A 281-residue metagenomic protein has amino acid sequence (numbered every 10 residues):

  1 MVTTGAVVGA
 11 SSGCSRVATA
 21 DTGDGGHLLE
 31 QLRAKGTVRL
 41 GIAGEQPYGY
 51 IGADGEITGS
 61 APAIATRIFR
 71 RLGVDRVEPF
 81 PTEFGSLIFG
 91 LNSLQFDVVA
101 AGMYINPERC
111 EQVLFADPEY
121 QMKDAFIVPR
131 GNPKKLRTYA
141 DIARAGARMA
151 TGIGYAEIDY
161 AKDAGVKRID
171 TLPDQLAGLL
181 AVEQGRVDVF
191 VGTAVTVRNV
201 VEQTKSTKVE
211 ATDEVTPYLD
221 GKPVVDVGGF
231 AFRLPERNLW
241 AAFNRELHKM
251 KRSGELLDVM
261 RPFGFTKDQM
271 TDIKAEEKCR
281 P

Functional and structural regions predicted by a protein language model:
V2-T4, V8, D21-G102, E111: Extracytoplasmic small-molecule ligand-binding "clamshell" domains of the periplasmic binding protein/Venus flytrap
R16-T22, A156-I169, A241-P281: Ligand-binding clefts/hinges and TM-proximal coupling segments of bilobed small-molecule sensing domains
Q31, P129-A147: Flexible hinge/capping segments at coil-to-helix
R39-E45, F115-R137, F230-R233: Hydrophobic/proline-rich hinge and linker segments of small-molecule sensing/allosteric domains, predominantly
P62-R71, N132-P133, A140, P223-K267: Extended ligand-binding regions for polar small-molecule ligands
R67-R71, E78-P81, G85-V99, Q112-L114 (+3 more regions): Short helices/loops that flank or line small-molecule/ion binding pockets
M103-E111, D159-Y160, D188-V224: A ligand-binding cleft/hinge motif common to bilobed small-molecule-binding domains
Q121-A125, K205-N244, K267-P281: Periplasmic-binding protein-like
